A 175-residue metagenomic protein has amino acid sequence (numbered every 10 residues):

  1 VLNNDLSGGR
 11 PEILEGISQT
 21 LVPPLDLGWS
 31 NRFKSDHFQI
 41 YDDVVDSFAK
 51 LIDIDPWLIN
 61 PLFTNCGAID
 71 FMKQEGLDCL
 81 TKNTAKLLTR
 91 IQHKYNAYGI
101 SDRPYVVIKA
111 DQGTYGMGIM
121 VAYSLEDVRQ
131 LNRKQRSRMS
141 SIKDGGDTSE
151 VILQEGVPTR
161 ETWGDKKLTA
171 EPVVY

Functional and structural regions predicted by a protein language model:
V1-D102: Conserved N-proximal alpha/beta basic substrate-recognition cap immediately N-terminal to, or forming the N-lobe
D5-S7, L27-S30, Q112-T114, D127 (+1 more regions): Short, solvent-exposed loop/turn segments at secondary-structure junctions
G8-I13, M117-G118, W163: Short glycine-/acidic-enriched loop or helix-start segments at secondary-structure transitions that form or flank
K86-Q92, Y98-Y105, Y115-M117, Y123-Y175: Phosphate-binding site of ATP-dependent enzymes
